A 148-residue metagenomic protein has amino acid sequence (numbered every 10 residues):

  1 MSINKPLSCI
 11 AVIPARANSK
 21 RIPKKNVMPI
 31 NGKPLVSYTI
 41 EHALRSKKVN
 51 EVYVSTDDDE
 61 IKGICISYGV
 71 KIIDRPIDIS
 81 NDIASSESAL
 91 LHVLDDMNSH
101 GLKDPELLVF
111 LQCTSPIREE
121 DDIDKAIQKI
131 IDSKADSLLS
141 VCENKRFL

Functional and structural regions predicted by a protein language model:
I3, S8-S55: N-terminal glycine-rich phosphate-binding loop and ensuing alpha1 helix
A11, V54, F110, S137-S140: Structural beta-sheet core signal
R16, I77, C142-E143: Histidine-centered beta-alpha loop that forms part of the nucleotide-sugar donor binding/catalytic region in diverse
S19-P23, S80-N81, C113: A short acidic, helix-capping loop that chelates divalent metal ions and anchors anionic groups
V49, K103-P105, K134-A135: Short, high-confidence coil segments that cap the C-terminus of an alpha-helix and link into the following beta-strand
Y53, D59-V109, I117-R118, K125: Short phosphate-binding loop-to-helix
S88, S115-L148: Conserved core of the sugar-phosphate nucleotidyltransferase
